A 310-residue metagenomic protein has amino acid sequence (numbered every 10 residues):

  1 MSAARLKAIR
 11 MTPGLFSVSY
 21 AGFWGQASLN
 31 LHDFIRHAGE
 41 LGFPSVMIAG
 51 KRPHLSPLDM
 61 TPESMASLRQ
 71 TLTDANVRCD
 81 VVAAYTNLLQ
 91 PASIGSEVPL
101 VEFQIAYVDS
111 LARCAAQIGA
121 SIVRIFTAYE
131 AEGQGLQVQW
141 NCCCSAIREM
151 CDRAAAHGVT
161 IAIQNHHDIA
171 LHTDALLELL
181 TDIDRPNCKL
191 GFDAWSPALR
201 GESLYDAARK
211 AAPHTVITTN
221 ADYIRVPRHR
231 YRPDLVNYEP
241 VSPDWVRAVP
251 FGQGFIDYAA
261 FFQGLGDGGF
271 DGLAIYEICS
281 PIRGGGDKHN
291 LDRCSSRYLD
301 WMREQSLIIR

Functional and structural regions predicted by a protein language model:
M1-A120, V138, R148, A155 (+5 more regions): N-terminal pre-domain/capping segments
S2-F23, A27-G42, A170-F192, S196-R310: Histidine-acidic metal/acid-base catalytic patches
M47, V81, R124, A162 (+2 more regions): Conserved beta-strand positions in the central sheet of alpha/beta enzyme cores
I48-K51, A84, I125-A128, H166 (+1 more regions): Active-site loop/turn elements of alpha/beta-hydrolase fold enzymes, especially the short glycine-/histidine-rich
H54-S56, N87-Q90, E130-G133, H167-A170 (+3 more regions): Short, small-residue-enriched loops and turns at beta-alpha junctions that line or gate enzyme active sites
V77, A120-S121, V159, G268-G272: A short helix->loop->beta-strand "cap" motif at the edges of active sites that frequently abuts
A115-L136, H157, A162-H166, Y276: Active-site groove signature of glycoside hydrolases
E132-I147: Active-site cleft segment of glycoside hydrolase catalytic domains centered on the general acid/base Glu
